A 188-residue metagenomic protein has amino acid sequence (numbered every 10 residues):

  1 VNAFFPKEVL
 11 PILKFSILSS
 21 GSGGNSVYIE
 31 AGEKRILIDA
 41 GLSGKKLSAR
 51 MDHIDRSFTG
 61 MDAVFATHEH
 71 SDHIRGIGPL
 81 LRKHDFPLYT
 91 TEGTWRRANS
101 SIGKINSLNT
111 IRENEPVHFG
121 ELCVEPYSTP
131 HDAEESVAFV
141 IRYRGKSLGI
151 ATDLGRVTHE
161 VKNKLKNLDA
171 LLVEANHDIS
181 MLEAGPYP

Functional and structural regions predicted by a protein language model:
F4-I54, V137-T152: Conserved beta-strand hairpin/beta-sheet module of binuclear metal-dependent hydrolase folds, prominently
S16-S26, A63-I77, L88, W95-N99 (+1 more regions): Structured catalytic core of nucleotide-sugar glycosyltransferases
I38-G41, M61-E69, Y89-E92, G149-D153 (+1 more regions): Active-site neighborhood of phospho(di)ester-bond hydrolases with catalytic His/Asp-centered motifs
K45-T90: Active-site metal-binding motif and surrounding structural segment of the metallo-beta-lactamase
M61, I105, L168-D169: Short, well-ordered alpha-helix to beta-strand connector turns
T91-A138, R142-G145: Metallo-beta-lactamase
H159-P188: Cap/insert and terminal regions of metallo-dependent hydrolase folds
